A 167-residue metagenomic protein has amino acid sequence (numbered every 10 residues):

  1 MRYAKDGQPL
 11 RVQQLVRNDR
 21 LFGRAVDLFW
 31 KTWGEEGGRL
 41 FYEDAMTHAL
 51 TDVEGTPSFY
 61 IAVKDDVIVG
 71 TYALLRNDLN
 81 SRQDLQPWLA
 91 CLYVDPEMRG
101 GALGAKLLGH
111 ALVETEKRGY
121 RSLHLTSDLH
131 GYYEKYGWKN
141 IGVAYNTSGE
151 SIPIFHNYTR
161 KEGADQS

Functional and structural regions predicted by a protein language model:
M1-R24, K161-S167: Conserved N-terminal entry element of GNAT/NAT acetyltransferase domains
D19, V26-L40: Helix-loop element at the rim of GNAT/NAT acetyltransferase active sites that forms part of the acceptor-substrate
G34-V63, V69: Active-site rim helix/loop that mediates acceptor-substrate recognition in acyltransferases
I61, V67-N77, W88, Y93: Conserved beta-strand in the GNAT
R82, D95-K106, R118, K135: Conserved glycine-rich acetyl-CoA-binding loop
C91-V94, G100-V113, L125: Conserved acetyl-CoA-binding loop-helix of GNAT-fold acetyltransferases
T115-S127: Conserved GNAT acetyl-CoA-binding A-motif
H124-L129, V143-S167: C-terminal "cap" of GNAT-fold acetyltransferases
